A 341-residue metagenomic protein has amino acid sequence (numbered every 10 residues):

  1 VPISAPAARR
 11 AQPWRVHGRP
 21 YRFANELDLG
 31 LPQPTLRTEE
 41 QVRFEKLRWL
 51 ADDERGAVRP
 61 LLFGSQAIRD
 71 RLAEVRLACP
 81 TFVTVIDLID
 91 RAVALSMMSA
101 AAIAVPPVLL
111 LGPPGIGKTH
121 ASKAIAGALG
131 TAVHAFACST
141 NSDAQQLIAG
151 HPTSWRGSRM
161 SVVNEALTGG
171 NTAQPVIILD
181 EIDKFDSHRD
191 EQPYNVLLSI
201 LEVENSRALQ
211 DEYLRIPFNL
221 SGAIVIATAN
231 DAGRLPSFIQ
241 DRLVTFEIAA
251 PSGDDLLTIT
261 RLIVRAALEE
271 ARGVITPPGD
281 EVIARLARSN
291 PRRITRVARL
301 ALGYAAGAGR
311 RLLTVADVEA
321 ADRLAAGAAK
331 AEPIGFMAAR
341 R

Functional and structural regions predicted by a protein language model:
P13-D70: Interdomain "pre-motor" coupling segment immediately N-terminal to P-loop NTPase/helicase cores
S65-L111: Pre-Walker A (pre-P-loop) alpha-helix and adjacent loop at the N terminus of AAA/AAA+ ATPase modules, a conserved
A104-C138: Walker A/P-loop
A128-V162, A166, L256: AAA+/P-loop NTPase substrate/partner-engagement loops
S154-I178, Q210-P217: Conserved alpha-helical scaffold flanking the Walker A/P-loop in AAA+ ATPase domains
L179-F218: Conserved catalytic/switch belt of AAA+ P-loop NTPases
A232-F238, A249-L312: Conserved C-terminal "switch" segment of AAA+ ATPases
A316-R341: C-terminal engagement/docking regions of AAA+ P-loop ATPases
